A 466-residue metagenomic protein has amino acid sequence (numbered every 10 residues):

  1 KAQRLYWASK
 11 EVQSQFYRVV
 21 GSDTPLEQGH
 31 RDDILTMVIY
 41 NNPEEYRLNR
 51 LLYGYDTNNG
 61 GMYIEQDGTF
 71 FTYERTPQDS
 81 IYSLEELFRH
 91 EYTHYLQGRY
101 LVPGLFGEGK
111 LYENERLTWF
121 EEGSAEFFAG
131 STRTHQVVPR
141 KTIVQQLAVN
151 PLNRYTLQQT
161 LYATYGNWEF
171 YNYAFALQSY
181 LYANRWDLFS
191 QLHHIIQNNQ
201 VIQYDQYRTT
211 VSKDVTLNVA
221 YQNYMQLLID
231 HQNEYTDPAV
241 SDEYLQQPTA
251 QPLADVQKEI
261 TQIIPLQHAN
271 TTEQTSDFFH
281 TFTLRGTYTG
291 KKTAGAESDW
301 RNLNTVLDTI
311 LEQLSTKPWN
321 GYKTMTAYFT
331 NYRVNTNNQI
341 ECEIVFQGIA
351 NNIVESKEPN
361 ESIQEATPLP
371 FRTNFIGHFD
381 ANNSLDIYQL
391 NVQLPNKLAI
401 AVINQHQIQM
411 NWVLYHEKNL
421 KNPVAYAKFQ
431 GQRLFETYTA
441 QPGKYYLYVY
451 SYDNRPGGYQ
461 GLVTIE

Functional and structural regions predicted by a protein language model:
R4-D67, N335-V345: Auxiliary, metal-adjacent structural segments of Zn-dependent hydrolase domains
Y17-I34, P103-E108, Q136-T142, F189-I195: Surface-exposed patches in mature extracellular/periplasmic domains of secreted proteins
I64-I143: Zinc-dependent metallopeptidase catalytic helix centered on the HExxH motif and its immediate flanking segment
N114-W186: Metalloprotease/metallohydrolase-associated module, dominated by Zn2+-dependent proteases
T160-A350: Pan-zinc metallopeptidase signature
A350-L369, Y388-Q389, H406, L414-K421 (+1 more regions): C-terminal edge strands of extracellular/lumenal beta-sandwich accessory domains
F371-L398, Q432-E436, Y446: Non-catalytic, beta-strand-enriched accessory regions in extracellular/secretory proteins and membrane protein
A425-Q430: Short beta-strand segments within Ig-like beta-sandwich modules, predominantly Fibronectin type-III
